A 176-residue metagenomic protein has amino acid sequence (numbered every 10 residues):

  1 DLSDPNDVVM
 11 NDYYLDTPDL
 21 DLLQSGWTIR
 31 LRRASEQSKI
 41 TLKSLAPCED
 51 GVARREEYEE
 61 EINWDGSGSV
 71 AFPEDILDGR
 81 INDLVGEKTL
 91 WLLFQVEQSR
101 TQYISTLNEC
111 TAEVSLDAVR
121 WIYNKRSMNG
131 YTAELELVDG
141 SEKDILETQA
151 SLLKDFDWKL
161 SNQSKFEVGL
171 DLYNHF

Functional and structural regions predicted by a protein language model:
D1-F176: Phosphate-end processing signature that detects enzymes handling 5′-triphosphorylated RNA and polyphosphate
